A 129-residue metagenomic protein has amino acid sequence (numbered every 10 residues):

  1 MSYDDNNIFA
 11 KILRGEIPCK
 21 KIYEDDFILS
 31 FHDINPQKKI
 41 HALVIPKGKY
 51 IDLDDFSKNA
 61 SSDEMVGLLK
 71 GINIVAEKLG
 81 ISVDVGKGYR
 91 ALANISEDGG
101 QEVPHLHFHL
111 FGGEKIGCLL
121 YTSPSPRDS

Functional and structural regions predicted by a protein language model:
M1-I51, F56, D98: Active-site microenvironments that recognize anionic phosphate/pyrophosphate groups
D26-I28, I40, K87-Y89, P104-F108: Change "...and in nucleic-acid phosphodiester-cleaving endonucleases..." to "...and in nucleic-acid processing enzymes
V44-K49, L92-G113: Histidine-centered catalytic micro-motifs
S57-S61: Short glycine-enriched, charge-decorated loop/helix-capping segments at active-site entrances that position
E64-Y89: Mid-chain, well-packed structural core segment of small domains
I116-G117: Short helix-loop capping/hinge motifs at secondary-structure junctions, enriched in acidic/polar residues
Y121-S129: Single conserved hydrophobic/aromatic residue that forms the stacking wall/gate of nucleotide- or nucleobase-binding
